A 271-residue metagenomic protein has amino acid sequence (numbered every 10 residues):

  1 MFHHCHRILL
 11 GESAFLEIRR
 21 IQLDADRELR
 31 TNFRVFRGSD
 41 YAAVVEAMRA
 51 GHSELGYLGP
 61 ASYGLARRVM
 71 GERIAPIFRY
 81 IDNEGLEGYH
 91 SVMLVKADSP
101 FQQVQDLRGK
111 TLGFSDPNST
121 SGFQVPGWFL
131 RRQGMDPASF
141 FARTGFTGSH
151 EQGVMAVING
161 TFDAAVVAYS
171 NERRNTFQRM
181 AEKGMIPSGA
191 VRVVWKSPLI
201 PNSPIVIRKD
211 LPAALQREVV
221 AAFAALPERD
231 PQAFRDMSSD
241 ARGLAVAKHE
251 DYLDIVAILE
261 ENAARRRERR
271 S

Functional and structural regions predicted by a protein language model:
M1-G64: Extracytoplasmic small-molecule ligand-binding "clamshell" domains of the periplasmic binding protein/Venus flytrap
M1-R20, I200, I207, L211-S271: An extracytoplasmic/periplasmic, membrane-proximal ligand-sensing/linker region
F2-A14, D106-G122, D163: Short loop->beta-strand "edge-of-pocket" segments that line small-molecule binding or catalytic clefts across diverse
Q22, V45, P60-Y63, V104 (+6 more regions): Extracytoplasmic/secreted envelope proteins and their assembly/folding machinery, especially bacterial periplasmic
A42-G56, V69-M70, Q105, H150-S170: Short helices/loops that flank or line small-molecule/ion binding pockets
E46-D106, G127: Acidic, polar ligand-binding/catalytic clefts
S99, T111-P212: Pocket-lining segment of extracytoplasmic ligand-binding domains
